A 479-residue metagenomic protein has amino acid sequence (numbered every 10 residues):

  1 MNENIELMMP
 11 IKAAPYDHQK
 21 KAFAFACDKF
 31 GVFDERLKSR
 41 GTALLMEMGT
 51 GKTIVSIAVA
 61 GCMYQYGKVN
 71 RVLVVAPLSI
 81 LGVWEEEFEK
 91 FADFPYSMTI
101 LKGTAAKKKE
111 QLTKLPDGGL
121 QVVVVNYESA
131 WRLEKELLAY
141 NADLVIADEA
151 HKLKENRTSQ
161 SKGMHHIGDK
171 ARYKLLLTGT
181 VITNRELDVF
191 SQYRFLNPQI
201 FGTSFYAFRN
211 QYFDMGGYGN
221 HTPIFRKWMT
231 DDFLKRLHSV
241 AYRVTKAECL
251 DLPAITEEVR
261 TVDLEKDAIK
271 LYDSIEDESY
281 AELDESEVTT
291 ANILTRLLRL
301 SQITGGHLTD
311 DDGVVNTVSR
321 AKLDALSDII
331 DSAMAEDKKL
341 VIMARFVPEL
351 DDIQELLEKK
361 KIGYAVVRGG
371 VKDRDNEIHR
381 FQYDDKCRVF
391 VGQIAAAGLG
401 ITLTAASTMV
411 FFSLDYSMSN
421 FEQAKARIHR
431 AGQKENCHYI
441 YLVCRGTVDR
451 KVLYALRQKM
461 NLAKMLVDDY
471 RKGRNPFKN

Functional and structural regions predicted by a protein language model:
M1, I5, L37-G41, T50-G51 (+6 more regions): Conserved Helicase C-terminal RecA-like lobe
M1-L45: Conserved pre-motif I regulatory segment
K68-K90, T183-D188, R345-V347: Conserved Walker A/P-loop ATP-binding site and its immediately adjacent core in helicase/helicase-like ATPase domains
I80-T104, L196-Q199: Conserved helix-turn-beta segment of the N-terminal RecA-like "Helicase ATP-binding" lobe in SF1/SF2 helicases
A105-A142, E155-T158: Conserved helix/coil segment N-terminal to the catalytic DExD/H
V124-A139, S159-R172, F201-V315, S319-D328 (+3 more regions): Inter-lobe coupling linker of SF2 helicases/translocases
W131-K135, N184-E186, L350-Q354, D375-I378 (+2 more regions): SF2 helicase motor core recognition
Y416-N479: A conserved SF2-helicase RecA2
